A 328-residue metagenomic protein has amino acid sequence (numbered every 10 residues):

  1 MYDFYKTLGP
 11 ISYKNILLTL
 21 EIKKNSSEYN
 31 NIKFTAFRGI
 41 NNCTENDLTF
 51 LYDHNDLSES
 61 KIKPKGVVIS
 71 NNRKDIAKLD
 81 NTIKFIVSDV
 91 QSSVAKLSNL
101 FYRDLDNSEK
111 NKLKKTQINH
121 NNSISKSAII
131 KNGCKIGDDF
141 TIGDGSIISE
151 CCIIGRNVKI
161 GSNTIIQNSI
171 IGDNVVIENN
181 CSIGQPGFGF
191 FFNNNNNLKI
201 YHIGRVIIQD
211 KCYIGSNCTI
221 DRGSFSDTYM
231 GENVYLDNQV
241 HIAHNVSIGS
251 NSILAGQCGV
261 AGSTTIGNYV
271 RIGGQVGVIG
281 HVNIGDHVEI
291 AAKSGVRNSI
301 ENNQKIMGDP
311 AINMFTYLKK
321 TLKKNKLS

Functional and structural regions predicted by a protein language model:
M1-T116, H120, N174, N180-C181 (+4 more regions): Terminal amphipathic alpha-helical/low-complexity segments used for targeting or macromolecular assembly
F50, Q117-N313: Structural signal for interior beta-strand "rungs" in well-ordered beta-sheet cores of soluble enzyme domains
